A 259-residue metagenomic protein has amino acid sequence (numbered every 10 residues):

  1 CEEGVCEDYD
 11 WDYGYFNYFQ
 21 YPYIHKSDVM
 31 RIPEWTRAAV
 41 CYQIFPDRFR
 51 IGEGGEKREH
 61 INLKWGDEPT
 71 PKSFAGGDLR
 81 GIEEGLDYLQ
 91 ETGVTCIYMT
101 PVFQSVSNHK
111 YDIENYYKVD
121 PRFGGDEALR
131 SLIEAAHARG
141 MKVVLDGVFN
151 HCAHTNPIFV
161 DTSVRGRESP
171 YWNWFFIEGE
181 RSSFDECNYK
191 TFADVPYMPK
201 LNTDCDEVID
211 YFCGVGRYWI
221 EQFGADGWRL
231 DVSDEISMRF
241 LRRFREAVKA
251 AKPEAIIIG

Functional and structural regions predicted by a protein language model:
C1-C41, I51-K64, P69, S73: The feature marks proteins involved in alpha-glucan
T36-R37, G125-A128, I236: Secondary-structure capping and boundary motifs in well-ordered enzyme cores
C41, F45-C96, V102-Q222, F244-K252 (+1 more regions): Substrate-binding/active-site clefts of carbohydrate-active enzymes
V102, A225, E235: Active-site pre-Tyr helix/loop in NAD(P)-dependent dehydrogenases
R122-F123, S233-R239: Acidic-and-aromatic substrate-binding clefts and catalytic sites of carbohydrate-active enzymes
V144, G227-S233: Short catalytic-loop micro-motif centered on adjacent basic/acidic residues
